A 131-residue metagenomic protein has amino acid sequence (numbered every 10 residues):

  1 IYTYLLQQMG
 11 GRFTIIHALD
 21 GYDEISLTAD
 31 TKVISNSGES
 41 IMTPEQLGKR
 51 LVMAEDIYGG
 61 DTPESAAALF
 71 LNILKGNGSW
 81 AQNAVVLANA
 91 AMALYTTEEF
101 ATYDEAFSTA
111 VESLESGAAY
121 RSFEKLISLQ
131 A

Functional and structural regions predicted by a protein language model:
I1-A131: Glycine-rich anion-binding loops and their surrounding alpha/beta cores
